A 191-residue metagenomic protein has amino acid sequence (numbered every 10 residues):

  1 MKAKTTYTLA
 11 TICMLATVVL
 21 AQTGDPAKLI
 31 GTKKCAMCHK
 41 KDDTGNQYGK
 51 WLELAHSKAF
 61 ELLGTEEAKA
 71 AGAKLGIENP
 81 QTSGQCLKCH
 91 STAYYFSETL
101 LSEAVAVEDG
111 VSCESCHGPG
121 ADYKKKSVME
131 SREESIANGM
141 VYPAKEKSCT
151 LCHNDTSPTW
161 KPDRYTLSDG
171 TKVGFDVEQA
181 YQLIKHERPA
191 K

Functional and structural regions predicted by a protein language model:
M1-A10: Bacterial N-terminal signal peptides that target proteins for export
L9-T17: Bacterial N-terminal signal peptides
L20-D109, E114, G120-P143, D163-K191: Sequence context of c-type cytochrome heme-c attachment sites
Y142-Y165: A contiguous, mid-protein "functional segment" used to position or interact with cofactors/ions or partner subunits
